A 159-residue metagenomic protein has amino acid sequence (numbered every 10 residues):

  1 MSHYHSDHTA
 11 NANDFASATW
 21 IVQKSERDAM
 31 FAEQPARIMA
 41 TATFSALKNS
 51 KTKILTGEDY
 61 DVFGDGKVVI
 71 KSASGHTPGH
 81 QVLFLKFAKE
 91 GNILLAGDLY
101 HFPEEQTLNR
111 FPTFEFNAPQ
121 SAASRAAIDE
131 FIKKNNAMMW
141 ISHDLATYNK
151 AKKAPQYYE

Functional and structural regions predicted by a protein language model:
M1-D7: Metallo-beta-lactamase
H5, E26, S74, P78 (+2 more regions): Catalytic metal-binding/acid-base residues of hydrolase active sites
H8-A10, M30, T147-K150: Short catalytic/ligand-binding loop motif for oxyanion handling, primarily in non-cytosolic enzymes, centered on
A10, I54-P103: Catalytic core of the metallo-beta-lactamase
N13-A16: Short, conserved loop/helix-junction motifs that constitute active-site signature segments in enzyme catalytic cores
T19-K24, L95-G97: Short hydrophobic/aromatic-enriched beta-strand-loop microsegments
Q23-S72, Q120-N136: Metallo-beta-lactamase
F84, K89-E159: Cap/insert and terminal regions of metallo-dependent hydrolase folds
